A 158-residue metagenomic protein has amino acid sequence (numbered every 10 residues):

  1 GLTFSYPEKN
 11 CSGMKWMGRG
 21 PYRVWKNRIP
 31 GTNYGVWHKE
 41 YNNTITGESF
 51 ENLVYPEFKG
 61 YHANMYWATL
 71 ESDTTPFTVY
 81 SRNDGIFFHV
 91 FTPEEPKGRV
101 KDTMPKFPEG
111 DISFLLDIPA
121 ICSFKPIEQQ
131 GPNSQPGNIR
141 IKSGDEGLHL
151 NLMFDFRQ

Functional and structural regions predicted by a protein language model:
G1-Q158: Beta-strand/loop-rich accessory regions of lumenal/periplasmic or secreted enzymes, predominantly carbohydrate-active
